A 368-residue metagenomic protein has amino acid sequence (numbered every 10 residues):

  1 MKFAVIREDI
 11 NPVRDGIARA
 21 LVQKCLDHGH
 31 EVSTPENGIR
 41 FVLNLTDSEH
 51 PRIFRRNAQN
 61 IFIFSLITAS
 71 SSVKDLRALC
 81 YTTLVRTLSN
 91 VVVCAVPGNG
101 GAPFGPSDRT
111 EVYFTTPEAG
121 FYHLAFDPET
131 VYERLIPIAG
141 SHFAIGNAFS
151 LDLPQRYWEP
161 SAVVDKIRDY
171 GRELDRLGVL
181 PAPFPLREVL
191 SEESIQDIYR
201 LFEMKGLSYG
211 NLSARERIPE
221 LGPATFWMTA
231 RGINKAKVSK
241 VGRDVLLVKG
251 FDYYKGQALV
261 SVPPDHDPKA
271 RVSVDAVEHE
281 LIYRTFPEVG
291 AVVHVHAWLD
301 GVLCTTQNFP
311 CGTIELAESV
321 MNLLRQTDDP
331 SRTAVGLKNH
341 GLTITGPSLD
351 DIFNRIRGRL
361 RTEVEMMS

Functional and structural regions predicted by a protein language model:
M1-S273, L360-S368: Long, non-catalytic terminal segments
R52-R56, F64-L66, S71-D75, P268-E318: Active-site beta-strand/loop microenvironment that shapes enzyme catalytic pockets
A214, I282, H340: A residue-level signal for conserved active-site and pocket-lining positions in enzyme catalytic cores
W227, V292-H294, G336: A structural signal for short, well-ordered beta-strand segments and their strand-loop junctions that often border
W298-V302, V335-T343: Small/polar glycine-rich anion-binding or flexible loop at a beta-alpha turn
L316-S331: A short, acidic, amphipathic alpha-helical segment used as a generic capping/interface helix at domain edges
D328-G336, M366-S368: Flexible, glycine/charged-enriched surface loops at secondary-structure junctions
I344-R357: Divalent-metal (often Zn2+) His-rich catalytic cores of metallo-beta-lactamase-fold enzymes
